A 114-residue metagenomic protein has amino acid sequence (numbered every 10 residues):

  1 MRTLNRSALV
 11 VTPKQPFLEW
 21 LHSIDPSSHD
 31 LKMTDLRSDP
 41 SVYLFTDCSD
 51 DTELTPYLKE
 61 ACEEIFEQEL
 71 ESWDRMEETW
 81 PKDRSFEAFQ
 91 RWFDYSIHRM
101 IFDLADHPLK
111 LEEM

Functional and structural regions predicted by a protein language model:
M1, T34-D35, E78-W80, E113: A general structural signal for short secondary-structure junctions and capping/turn motifs
M1-D47: Extended, charge-biased low-complexity segments that typically form long amphipathic alpha-helices/coiled-coils
T46-E112: Amphipathic protein-protein interaction modules
